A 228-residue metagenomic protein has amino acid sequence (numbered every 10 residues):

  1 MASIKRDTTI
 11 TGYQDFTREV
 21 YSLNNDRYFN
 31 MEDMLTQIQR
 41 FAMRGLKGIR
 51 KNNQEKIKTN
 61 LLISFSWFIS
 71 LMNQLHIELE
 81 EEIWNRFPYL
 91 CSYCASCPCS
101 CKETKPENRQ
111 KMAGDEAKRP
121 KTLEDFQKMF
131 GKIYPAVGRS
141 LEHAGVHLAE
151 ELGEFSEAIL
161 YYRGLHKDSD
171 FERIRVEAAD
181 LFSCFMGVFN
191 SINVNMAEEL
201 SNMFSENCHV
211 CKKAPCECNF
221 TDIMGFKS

Functional and structural regions predicted by a protein language model:
M1-S228: Flexible "arm" and connector segments at domain edges
